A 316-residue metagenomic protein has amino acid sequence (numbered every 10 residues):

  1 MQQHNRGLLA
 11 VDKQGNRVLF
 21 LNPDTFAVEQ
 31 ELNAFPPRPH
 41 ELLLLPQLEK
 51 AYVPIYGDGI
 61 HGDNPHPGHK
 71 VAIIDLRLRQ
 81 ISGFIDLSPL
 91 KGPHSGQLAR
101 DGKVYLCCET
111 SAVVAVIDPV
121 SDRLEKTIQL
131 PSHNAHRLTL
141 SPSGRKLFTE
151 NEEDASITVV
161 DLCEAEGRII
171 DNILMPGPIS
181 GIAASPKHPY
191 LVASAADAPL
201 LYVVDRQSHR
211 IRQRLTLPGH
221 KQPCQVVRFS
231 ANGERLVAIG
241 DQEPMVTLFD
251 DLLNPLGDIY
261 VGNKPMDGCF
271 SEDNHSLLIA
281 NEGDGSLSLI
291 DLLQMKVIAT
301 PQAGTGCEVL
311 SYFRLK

Functional and structural regions predicted by a protein language model:
M1-K316: Predominantly soluble domains enriched in secretory-pathway, periplasmic, or organellar proteins
